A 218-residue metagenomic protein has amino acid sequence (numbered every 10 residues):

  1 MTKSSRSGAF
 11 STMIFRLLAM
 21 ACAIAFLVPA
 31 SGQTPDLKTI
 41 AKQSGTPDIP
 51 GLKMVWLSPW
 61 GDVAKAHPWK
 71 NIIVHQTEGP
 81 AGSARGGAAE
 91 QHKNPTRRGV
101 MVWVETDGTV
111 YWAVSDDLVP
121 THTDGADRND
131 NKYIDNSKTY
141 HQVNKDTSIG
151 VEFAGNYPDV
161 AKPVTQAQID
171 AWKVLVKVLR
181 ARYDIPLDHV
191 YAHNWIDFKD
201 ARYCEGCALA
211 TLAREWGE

Functional and structural regions predicted by a protein language model:
M1-M13: N-terminal secretory signal peptides that target proteins for export/translocation
F10-T12, L18, G32: A detector of low-complexity, intrinsically disordered, Ser/Thr/Gly/Pro/Ala-rich segments
S11, A23, E205-A208: Secreted/luminal cysteine- and crosslink-motif detector
R16-F26: Bacterial N-terminal signal peptides
A30-Q142: N-terminal catalytic cores of peptidoglycan-degrading enzymes
S31-P50, A66, Q142-G150, A154-E218: Basic/polar, cationic surfaces and motifs that engage anionic cell-wall and phosphate/carboxylate ligands
